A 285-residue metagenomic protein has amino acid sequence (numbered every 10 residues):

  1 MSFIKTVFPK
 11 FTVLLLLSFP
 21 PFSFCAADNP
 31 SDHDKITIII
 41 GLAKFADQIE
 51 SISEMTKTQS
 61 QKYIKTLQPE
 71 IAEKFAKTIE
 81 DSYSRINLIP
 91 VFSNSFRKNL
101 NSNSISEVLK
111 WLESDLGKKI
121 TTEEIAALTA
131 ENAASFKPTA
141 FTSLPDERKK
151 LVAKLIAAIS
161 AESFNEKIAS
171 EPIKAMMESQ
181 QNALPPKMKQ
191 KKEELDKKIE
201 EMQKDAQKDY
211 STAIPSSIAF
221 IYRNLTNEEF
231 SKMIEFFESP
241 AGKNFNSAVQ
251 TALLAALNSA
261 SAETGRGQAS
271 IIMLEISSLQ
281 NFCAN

Functional and structural regions predicted by a protein language model:
S2-T12: Bacterial N-terminal signal peptides that target proteins for export
K10-P21: Bacterial N-terminal signal peptides
A26-K62, P145-K174: Immediate post-signal-peptide N-terminus of mature secreted/exported proteins
H33-I40, S53, I89, S93-R97 (+8 more regions): Extracytoplasmic/secreted envelope proteins and their assembly/folding machinery, especially bacterial periplasmic
I49-L88: N-terminal, post-signal-peptide region of Sec/Tat-exported proteins
T78, S82-E166, S170: Acidic/His-rich structured neighborhood in mature extracellular/periplasmic domains
L128-R223: Extended amphipathic alpha-helical interaction segments
Q207-N285: A cross-kingdom marker for long, charged
